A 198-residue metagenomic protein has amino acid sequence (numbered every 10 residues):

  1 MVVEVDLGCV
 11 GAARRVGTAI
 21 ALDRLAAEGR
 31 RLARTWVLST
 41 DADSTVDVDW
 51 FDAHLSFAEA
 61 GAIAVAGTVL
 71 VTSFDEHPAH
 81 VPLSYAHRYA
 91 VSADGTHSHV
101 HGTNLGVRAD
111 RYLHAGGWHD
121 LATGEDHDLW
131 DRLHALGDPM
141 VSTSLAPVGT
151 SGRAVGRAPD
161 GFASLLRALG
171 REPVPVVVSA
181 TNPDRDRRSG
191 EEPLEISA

Functional and structural regions predicted by a protein language model:
E4-L32: Glycine-rich, basic loop-to-helix element that forms the pyrophosphate-binding segment of sugar-nucleotide handling
L32-S56: Acidic donor-binding/catalytic loop of UDP-sugar-dependent glycosyltransferases, especially processive GT2
V48-A79: Conserved donor NDP-sugar-binding/catalytic core segment of glycosyltransferases
G67-T68, P78-S98, G170-P173: Short, flexible, basic/aromatic active-site loop/helix in glycosyltransferases
V100-A115: Conserved nucleotide-sugar donor-binding and metal-coordinating catalytic region shared by glycosyltransferases
L121, R132-G149: Catalytic donor-sugar/metal-binding loop of nucleotide-sugar-dependent glycosyltransferases
T123-L129: Acidic donor-binding loop at a coil-to-helix junction in glycosyltransferase catalytic cores that engages
S151-G170: Nucleotide-sugar-dependent glycosyltransferase catalytic core
